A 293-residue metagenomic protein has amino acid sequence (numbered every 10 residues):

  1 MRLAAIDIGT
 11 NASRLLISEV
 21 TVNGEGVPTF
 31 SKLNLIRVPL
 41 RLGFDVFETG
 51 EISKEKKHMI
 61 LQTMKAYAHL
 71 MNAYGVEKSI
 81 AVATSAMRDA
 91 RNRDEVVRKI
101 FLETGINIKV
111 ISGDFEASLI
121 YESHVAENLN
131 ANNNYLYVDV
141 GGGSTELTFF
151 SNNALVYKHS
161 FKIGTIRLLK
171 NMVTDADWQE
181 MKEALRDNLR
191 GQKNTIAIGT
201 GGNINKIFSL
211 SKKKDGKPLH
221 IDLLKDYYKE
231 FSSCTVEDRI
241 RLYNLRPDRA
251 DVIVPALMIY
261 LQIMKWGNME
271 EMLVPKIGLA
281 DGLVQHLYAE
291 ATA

Functional and structural regions predicted by a protein language model:
M1-F30, H124-F161, G202: Gly/Thr-rich phosphate-binding beta-strand-loop-beta motif of the actin/hexokinase/Hsp70
I17-E19, L35, E95: A general secondary-structure boundary signal
S18, R41, T84-S85: Acidic/polar N-terminal loop/beta-strand segments that form early-domain functional surfaces
V27-F44, N72: Conserved ATP-binding subdomain of kinase catalytic cores across diverse folds
D45-Y74, K78-N134, F149-A293: Helical "lid/coupling" subdomains associated with nucleotide-phosphate turnover
